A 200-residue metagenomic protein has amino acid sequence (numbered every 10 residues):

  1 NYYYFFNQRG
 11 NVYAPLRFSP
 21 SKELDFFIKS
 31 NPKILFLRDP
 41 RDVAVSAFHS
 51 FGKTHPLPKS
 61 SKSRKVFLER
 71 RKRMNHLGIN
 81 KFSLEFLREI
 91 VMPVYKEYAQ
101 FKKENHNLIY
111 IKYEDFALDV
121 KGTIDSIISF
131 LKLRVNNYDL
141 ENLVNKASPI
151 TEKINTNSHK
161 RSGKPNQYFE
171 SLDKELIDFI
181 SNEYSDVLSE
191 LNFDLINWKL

Functional and structural regions predicted by a protein language model:
N1-R70, F82-I109, E175, F179-E183 (+1 more regions): PAPS-dependent sulfotransferase catalytic domain
S21-K22, F116-T123, N157-K160: Short acidic alpha-helix initiation/capping motifs at coil-to-helix transition points, especially at protein N-termini
L37, A117-L118, E170-K174: Short, solvent-exposed loop/helix junctions and linker helices that flank or host conserved functional motifs
V43-A47, T123-I127, L143: Alpha-helical scaffold elements adjacent to nucleotide-binding pockets in ATP/GTP-utilizing enzyme cores
K65-I79, D115, V120: Acidic, glycine-rich loop-and-strand cores that form catalytic or ligand-binding grooves in diverse globular domains
K81-L84, A99-K102, S129-L200: PAPS-dependent sulfotransferases, especially Golgi type II membrane carbohydrate sulfotransferases
E104-L131: Phosphate-binding beta-loop-alpha motif at adenosine-nucleotide cofactor sites
